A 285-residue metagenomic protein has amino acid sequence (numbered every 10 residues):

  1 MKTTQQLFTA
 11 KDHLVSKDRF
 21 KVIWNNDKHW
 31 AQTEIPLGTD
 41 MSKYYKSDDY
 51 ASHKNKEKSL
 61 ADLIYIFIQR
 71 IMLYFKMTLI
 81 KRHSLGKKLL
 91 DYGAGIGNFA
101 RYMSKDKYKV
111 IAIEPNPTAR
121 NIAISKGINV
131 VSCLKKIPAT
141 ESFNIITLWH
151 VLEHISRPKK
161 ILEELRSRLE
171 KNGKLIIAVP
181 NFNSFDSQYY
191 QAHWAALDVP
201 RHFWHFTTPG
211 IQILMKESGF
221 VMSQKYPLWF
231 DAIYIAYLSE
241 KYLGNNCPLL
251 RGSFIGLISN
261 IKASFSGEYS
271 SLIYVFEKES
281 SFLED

Functional and structural regions predicted by a protein language model:
M1-E141, I145-W149, K159-L162, P227-L228 (+5 more regions): Conserved N-terminal segment of class I S-adenosyl-L-methionine
K2-T3, T208-Y226, R251: A SAM-dependent methyltransferase catalytic signature shared across enzymes that methylate proteins
V110, L175-I177: Hydrophobic/aromatic residues located in beta-strands of well-ordered beta-sheets within soluble catalytic
W149-S156, A178: Short catalytic micro-motifs in class I SAM-dependent methyltransferases
S156-K160, S187: Short N-terminal helix/helix-N-cap motif within the alpha/beta-hydrolase-1
K159-K174: A short glycine-rich, Lys/Arg-flanked "PGG" loop and its adjoining helix->strand segment in the class I
I177-W204, P209-M215, L238-K241: Short, glycine-/aromatic-enriched active-site segment of Class I SAM-dependent methyltransferases
S223-L249: Conserved catalytic loop of SAM-dependent methyltransferase domains
